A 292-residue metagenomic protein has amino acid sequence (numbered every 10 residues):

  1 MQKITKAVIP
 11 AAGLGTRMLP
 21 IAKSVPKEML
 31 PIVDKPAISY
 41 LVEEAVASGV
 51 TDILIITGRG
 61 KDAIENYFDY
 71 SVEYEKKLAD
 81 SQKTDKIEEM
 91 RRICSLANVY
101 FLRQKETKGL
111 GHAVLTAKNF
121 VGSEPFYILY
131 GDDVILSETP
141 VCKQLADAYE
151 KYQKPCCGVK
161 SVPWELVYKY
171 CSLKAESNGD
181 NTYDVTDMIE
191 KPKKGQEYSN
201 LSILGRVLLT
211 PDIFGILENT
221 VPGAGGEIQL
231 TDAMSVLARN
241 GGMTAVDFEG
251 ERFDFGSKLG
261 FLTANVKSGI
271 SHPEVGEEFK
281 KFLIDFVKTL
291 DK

Functional and structural regions predicted by a protein language model:
Q2-A79, K83, P140-V141: N-terminal glycine-rich phosphate-binding loop and ensuing alpha1 helix
K6, T51-I53, N98, P125 (+3 more regions): Residues at the starts of beta-strands that form the adenosine-phosphate
G13, R59, D133, P211-D212 (+1 more regions): Alpha-helix/helix-capping structural signal
A37-Y40, H112-T116, A233: Well-ordered alpha-helical segments embedded in enzymatic catalytic cores
Y74-K76, T84-A175, L209-P211, E218: Conserved beta-loop-beta/alpha segment of the NTase-like Rossmann-fold superfamily that binds/positions NTPs
Y127, C142, A146-E150, S177-K281: Catalytic-core segments of class I nucleotidyltransferases/pyrophosphorylases that form NMP-activated intermediates
E277-K292: Terminal low-complexity segments of carbohydrate-biosynthetic enzymes
